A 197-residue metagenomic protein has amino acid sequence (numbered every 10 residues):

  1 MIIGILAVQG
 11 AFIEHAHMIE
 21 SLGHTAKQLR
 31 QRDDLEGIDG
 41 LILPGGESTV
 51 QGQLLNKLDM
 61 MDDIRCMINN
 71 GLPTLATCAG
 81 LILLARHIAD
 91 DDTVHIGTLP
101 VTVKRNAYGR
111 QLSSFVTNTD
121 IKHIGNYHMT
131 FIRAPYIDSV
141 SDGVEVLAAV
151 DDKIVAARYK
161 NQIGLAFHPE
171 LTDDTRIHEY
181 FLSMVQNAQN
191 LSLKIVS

Functional and structural regions predicted by a protein language model:
M1, I38, N70-L72, T93-V94 (+3 more regions): Short coil/turn connectors at secondary-structure junctions
M1-K57, D62-N70, T175-E179, S183-S197: N-terminal beta1-alpha1 cap of cysteine-dependent amidohydrolase-like domains
A7-Q9, R30-R32, P100, A107 (+2 more regions): Residues at the C-termini of beta-strands that transition into short coil/loop
V8, A79, F167: Cofactor-binding loop segments of dinucleotide-utilizing enzymes, especially the Rossmann-like FAD- and NAD(P)+-binding
A26-K27, T74, Q162: Hydrophobic anchor at the start of a short beta-strand that flanks the dinucleotide cofactor-binding loop
L43, A76, L165: Redox-cofactor binding/interface segments in oxidoreductases and associated redox assembly factors
S48-T119: Cysteine-nucleophile active-site neighborhood
R105-S197: Amide-donor transfer/coupling interface in amidating biosynthetic enzymes
